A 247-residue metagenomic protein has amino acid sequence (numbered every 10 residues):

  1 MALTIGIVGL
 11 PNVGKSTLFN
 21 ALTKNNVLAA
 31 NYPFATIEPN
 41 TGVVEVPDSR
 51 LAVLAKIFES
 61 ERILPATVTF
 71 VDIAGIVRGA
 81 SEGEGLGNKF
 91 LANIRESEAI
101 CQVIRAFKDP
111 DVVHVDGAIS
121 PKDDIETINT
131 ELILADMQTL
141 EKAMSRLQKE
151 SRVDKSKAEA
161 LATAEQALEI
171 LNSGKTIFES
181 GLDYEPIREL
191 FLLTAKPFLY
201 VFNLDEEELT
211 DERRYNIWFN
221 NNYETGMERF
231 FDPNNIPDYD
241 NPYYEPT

Functional and structural regions predicted by a protein language model:
M1-E84, N88-K108: Conserved G1/Walker A P-loop phosphate-binding module
A2-V8, V13, F19, R146-I217 (+4 more regions): C-terminal-of-GTPase-core extension/linker across diverse P-loop GTPases
T17, V53, T127, T139 (+2 more regions): Alpha-helical scaffold segments in soluble metabolic enzymes
P33, I37, R50, I63-T69 (+10 more regions): Helical mechanochemical/support elements of P-loop NTPase systems and associated helical scaffolds
G75-S81, R95-L134, Q138, Q148 (+3 more regions): Conserved Switch II/interswitch segment of TRAFAC-class P-loop GTPases
R229-P246: Surface-exposed intrinsically disordered loops and tails
